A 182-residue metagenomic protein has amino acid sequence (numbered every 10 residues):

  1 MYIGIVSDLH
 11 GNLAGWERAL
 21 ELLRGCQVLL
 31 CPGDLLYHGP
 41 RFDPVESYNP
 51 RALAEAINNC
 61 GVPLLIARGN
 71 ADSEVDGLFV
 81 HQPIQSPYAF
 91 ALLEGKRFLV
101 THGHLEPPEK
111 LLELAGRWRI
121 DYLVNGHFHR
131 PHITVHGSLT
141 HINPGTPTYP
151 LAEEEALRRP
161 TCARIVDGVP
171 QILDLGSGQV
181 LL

Functional and structural regions predicted by a protein language model:
Y2-H10, R97-H104, T140-G145, I172: Active-site-proximal beta-strand elements of phosphoester/diester hydrolases
Y2-L93: Core catalytic region of metal-dependent phosphoesterases/phosphodiesterases, especially metallo-beta-lactamase-like
H10-G15, Y37-G39, A71-G77, L105-K110 (+2 more regions): Active-site environment of divalent metal-dependent phosphoester hydrolases
L30, L65-A67, Y122-V124, T140-I142 (+1 more regions): Hydrophobic/aromatic beta-strand patches that form the interior of the parallel beta-sheet core in alpha/beta enzyme
L78-I84, D121-L123, L151-E155, R164: Short linear motifs in intrinsically disordered
Q82-H127: Internal catalytic-core helix/loop-beta-alpha segment that presents or stabilizes conserved functional determinants
Y88-A89, P131, T161-A163: Residue-level detector of beta-strand structural context in well-folded domains
E94, E113, V135-G137, H141-L182: Binuclear metal-dependent phosphoesterase catalytic core
